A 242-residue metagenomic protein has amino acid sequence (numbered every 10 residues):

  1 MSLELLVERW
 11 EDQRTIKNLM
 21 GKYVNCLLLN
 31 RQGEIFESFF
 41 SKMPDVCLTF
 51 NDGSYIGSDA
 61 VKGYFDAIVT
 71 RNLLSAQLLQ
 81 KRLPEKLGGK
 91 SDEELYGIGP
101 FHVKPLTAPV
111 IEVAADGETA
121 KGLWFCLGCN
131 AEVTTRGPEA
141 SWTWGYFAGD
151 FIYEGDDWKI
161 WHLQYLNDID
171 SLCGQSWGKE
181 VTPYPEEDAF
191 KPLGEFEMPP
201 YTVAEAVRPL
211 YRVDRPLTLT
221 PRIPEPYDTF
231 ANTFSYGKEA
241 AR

Functional and structural regions predicted by a protein language model:
S2-G21, N25, L29, G155-R242: Terminal "cap-and-tail" regions of soluble proteins that handle hydrophobic small molecules
V7-E8, M20-G21, V46, Y96 (+1 more regions): Residue-level detector of alpha-helix boundaries and kinks
E11, G53-I56, E139: A structural signal for alpha-helical segments
T15-N18, V103, S141-W144: Short, glycine/acidic-rich beta->alpha junctions
L19-Y23, T107, Y146-D150: Short, hydrophobic/aromatic alpha-helical segments in well-folded domains
K22-G33, M43, F50, N130-Y146: Conserved, well-structured beta-alpha core segment at the onset of a catalytic domain
G33-G128: A solvent-exposed, acidic/Ser-Thr-rich amphipathic alpha-helical stretch
T119-G155, I169-E187: Exposed beta-sheet edge and beta->alpha loop/turn motif
